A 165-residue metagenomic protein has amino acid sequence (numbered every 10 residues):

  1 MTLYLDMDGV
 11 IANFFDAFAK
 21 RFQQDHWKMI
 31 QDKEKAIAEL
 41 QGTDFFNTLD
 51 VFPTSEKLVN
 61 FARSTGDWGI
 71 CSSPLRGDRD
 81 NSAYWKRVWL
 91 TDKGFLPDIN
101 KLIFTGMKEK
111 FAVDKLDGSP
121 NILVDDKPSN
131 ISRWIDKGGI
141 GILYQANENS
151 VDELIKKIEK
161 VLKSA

Functional and structural regions predicted by a protein language model:
M1-T43, D136: Active-site neighborhood of HAD-like aspartate-dependent phosphohydrolases
T2, L102-S129, W134: Conserved Lys-Pro-Asp/Glu-containing loop-to-beta segment of HAD-superfamily phosphomonoesterases, centered on
A12-F15, G77-N81, K110-D114, N130-R133 (+1 more regions): Short catalytic/ligand-binding loop motif for oxyanion handling, primarily in non-cytosolic enzymes, centered on
F46-V51, S55-K86, L90: Substrate-recognition element of Asp-dependent hydrolases with the DxDx(T/V) motif
K86-L102, K157-A165: Structural recognition of alpha->loop->beta junctions
A112-D117, E153-A165: Short amphipathic alpha-helix with an adjacent loop that forms part of the alpha/beta core around
S119-K157: Acidic, Mg2+-coordinating phosphoryl-transfer loop and its flanking beta/alpha structural elements, shared across
